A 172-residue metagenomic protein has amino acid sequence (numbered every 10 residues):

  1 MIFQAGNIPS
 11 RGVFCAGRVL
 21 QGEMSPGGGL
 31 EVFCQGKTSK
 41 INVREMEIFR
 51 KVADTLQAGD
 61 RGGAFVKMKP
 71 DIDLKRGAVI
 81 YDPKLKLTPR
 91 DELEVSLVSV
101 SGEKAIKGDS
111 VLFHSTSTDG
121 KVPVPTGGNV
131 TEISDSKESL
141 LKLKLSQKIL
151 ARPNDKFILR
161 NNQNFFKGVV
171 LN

Functional and structural regions predicted by a protein language model:
M1-E103: Conserved catalytic-core segments of large NTP-driven translation/proteostasis enzymes
K69-N172: C-terminal effector modules of nucleic-acid-centric enzymes and ribosome-associated factors
